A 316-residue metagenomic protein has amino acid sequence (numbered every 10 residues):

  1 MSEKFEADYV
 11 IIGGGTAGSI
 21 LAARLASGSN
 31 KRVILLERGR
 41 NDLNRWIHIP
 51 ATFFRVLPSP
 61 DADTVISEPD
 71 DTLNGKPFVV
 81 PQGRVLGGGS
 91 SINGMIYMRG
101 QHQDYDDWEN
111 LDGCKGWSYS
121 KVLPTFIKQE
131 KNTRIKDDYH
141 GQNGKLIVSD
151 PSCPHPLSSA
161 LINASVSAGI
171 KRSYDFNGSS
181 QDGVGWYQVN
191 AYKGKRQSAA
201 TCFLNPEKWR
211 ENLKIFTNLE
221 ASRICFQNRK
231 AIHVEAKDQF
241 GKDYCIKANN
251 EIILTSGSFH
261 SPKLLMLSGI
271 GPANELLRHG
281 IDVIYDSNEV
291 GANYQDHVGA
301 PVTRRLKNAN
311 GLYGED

Functional and structural regions predicted by a protein language model:
M1-I127, D286-E289, H297-G299, T303-R305: N-terminal glycine-rich phosphate/pyrophosphate-binding loop and immediately adjacent elements
K4-A7, G241-E251, T255: Core beta-strand elements of the Rossmann-like FAD/NAD(P) dinucleotide-binding domain in flavoenzyme oxidoreductases
G15-T16, R38-N41, E220, N250-E251 (+2 more regions): Glycine-/small-residue-rich beta->alpha transition segments that form the dinucleotide
A23-R24, N44-H48, G89, M95 (+5 more regions): Short, solvent-exposed loop/turn and secondary-structure capping segments
S27-G28, G39-D42, G113-C114, E130 (+4 more regions): Acidic glycine-/aspartate-rich tracts in secreted/extracellular proteins
L111-A231, K237, P301-D316: Conserved redox-cofactor binding core of oxidoreductases
P262, P272-D316: Mid-to-C-terminal "cap/lid" subdomains and adjacent gly/pro-rich loops that border and regulate access to redox
